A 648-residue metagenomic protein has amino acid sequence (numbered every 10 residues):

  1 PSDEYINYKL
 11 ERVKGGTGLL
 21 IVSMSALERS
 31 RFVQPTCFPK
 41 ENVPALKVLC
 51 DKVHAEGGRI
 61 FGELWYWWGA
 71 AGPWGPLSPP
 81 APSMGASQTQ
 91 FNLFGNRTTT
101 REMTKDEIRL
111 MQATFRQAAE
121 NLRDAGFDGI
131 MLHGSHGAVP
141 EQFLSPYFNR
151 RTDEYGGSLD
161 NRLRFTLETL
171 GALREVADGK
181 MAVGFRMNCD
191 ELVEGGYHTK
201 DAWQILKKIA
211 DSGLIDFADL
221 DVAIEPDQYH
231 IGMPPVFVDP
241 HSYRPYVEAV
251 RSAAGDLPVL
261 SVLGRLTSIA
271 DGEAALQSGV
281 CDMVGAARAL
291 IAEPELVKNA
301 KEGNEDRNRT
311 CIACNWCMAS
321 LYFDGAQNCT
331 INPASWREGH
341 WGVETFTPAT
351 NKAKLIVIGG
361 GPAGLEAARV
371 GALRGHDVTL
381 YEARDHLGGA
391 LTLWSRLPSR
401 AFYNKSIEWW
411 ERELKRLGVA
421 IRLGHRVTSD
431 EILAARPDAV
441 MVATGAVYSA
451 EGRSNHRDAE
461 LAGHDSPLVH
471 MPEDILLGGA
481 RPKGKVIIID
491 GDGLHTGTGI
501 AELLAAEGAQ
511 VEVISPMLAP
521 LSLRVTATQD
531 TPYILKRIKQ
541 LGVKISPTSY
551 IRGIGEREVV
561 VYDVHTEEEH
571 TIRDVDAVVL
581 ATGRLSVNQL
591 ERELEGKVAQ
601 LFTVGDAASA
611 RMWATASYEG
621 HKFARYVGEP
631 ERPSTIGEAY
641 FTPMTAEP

Functional and structural regions predicted by a protein language model:
P1-I358, P362, E366-V378, H386 (+3 more regions): Flavin-dependent oxidoreductase catalytic cores
S30, P140, V193, Q228 (+11 more regions): Glycine/Thr-rich phosphate-binding loops of Rossmann-like dinucleotide-binding domains
V33, E273-A274, V297-K298, A368-V370 (+6 more regions): Short amphipathic alpha-helical segments
A218, L355-A420, D490-Q529, Y533 (+5 more regions): Beta1-alpha1 glycine-rich phosphate/pyrophosphate-binding loop at the start of Rossmann-like nucleotide-binding domains
M233-D239, E344-T347, K352-A353, L393-K405 (+5 more regions): Short, contiguous acidic/charged loop-to-helix segments that flank catalytic cores in large enzymes
G325, G628-T645: A charged, well-structured terminal subsegment
N404-S449, D458, G463-K483, L504-E593: A Rossmann-like FAD-binding core segment of flavoenzymes
I488, E593-P633: Short FAD-binding loop at a beta-strand-to-alpha-helix junction that anchors the flavin cofactor in diverse
